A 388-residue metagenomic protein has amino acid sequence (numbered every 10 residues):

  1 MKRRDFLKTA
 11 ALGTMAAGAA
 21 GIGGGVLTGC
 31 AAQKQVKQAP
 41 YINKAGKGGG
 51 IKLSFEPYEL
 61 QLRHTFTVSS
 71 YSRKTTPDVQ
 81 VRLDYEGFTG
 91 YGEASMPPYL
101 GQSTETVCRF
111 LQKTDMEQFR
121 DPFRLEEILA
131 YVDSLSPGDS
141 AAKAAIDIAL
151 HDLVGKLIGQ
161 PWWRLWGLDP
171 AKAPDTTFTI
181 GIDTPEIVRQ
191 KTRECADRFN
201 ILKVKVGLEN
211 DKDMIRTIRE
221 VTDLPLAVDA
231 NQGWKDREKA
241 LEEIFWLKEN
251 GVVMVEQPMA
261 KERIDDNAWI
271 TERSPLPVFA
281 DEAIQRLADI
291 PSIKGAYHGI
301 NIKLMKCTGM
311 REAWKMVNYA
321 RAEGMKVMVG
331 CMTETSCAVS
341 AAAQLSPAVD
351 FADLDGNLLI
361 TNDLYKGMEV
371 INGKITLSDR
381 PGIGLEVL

Functional and structural regions predicted by a protein language model:
D5-G29: N-terminal export signals
P40-L60, D78, E86, M332-L388: Flexible C-terminal active-site loop/helix
I42-F55, D84, T89-L157: Metal- or metallocofactor-binding catalytic centers and their adjacent structured scaffolds across diverse enzyme
E59-T67: Short Pro/Gly-enriched beta-strand edge/turn motifs at strand-loop
V81, G87, I146, G159 (+6 more regions): Conserved, mostly hydrophobic/aromatic
W162-S274: Metal-dependent enolase-superfamily TIM-barrel catalytic cores that perform enediolate-based chemistry
D265-N267, R273, F279, I284-L354: Catalytic alpha/beta core domains of metabolic enzymes, predominantly
